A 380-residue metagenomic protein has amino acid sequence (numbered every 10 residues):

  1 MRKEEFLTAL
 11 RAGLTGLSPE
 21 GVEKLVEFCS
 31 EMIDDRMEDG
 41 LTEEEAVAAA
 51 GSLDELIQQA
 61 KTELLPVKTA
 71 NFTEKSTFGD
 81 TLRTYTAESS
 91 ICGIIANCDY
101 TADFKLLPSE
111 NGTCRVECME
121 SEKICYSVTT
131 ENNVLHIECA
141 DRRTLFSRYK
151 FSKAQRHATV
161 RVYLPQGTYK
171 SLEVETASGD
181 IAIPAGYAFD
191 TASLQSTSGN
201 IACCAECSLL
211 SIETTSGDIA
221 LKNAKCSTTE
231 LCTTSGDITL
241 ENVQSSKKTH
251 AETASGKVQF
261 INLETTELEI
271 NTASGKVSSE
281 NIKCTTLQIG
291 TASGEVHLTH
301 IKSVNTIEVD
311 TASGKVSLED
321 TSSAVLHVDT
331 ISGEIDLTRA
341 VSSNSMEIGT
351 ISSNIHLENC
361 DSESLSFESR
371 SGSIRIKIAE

Functional and structural regions predicted by a protein language model:
M1, E5-A12, M119-S121, G199-N200 (+1 more regions): Short charge-dense sequence patches
M1, G16, E23-K24, R83-T84 (+3 more regions): Short leucine-rich amphipathic alpha-helices used at interfaces
R2-T73: Negatively charged linear elements and acidic catalytic determinants
P19-V26, A177, A254, A273: Alpha-helix N-cap/helix-initiation sites
E31, D35, D54-T176, D180-S196 (+10 more regions): Acidic (Asp/Glu) and glycine-rich low-complexity loops/linkers that are typically intrinsically disordered
T42, E295, N354: Residue-level detector of anion-binding/catalytic polar loops
E45, I238, V258, V277 (+4 more regions): Contiguous N-terminal and early-domain "leader" segments and peripheral loops that mark the onset or edge of a domain
G199, D218, G256-K257, G275-K276 (+2 more regions): Thr-biased low-complexity repeat/linker tracts and other Thr-enriched repetitive architectures
